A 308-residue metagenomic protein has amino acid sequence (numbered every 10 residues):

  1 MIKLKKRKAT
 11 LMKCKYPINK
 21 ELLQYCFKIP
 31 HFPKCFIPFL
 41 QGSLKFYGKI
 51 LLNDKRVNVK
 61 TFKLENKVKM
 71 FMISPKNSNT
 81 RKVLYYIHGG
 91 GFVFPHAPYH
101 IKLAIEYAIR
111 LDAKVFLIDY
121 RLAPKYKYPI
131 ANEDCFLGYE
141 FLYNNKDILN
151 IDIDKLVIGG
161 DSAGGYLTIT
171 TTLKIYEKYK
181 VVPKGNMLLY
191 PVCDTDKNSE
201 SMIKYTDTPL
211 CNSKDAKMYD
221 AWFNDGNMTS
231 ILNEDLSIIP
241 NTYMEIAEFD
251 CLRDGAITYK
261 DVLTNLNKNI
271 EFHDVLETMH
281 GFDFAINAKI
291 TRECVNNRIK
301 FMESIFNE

Functional and structural regions predicted by a protein language model:
M1-K76: A glycine/proline-hinged amphipathic helix-loop "lid/cap" segment that gates access to hydrophobic ligand pockets
C26, K60-T61, E65-F71, P75-E308: Alpha/beta-hydrolase superfamily serine-hydrolase fold, recognizing
